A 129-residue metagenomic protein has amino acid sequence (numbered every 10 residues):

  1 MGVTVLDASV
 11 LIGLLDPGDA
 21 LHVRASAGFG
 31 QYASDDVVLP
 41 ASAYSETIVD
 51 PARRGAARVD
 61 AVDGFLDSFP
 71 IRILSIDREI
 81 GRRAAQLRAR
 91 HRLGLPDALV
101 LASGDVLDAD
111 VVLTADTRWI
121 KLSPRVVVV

Functional and structural regions predicted by a protein language model:
M1-L39, P51-G64, T117, K121 (+1 more regions): Short, well-structured N-terminal submotif of metal-dependent ribonuclease cores
V10, A43, I80, L99-V100 (+1 more regions): Alpha-helix capping/helix-boundary segments
I12-L14, E46-V49, R83-A84: A short acidic, helix-capping loop that chelates divalent metal ions and anchors anionic groups
P17, D67-R90: Acidic catalytic patch
A33-V37, P70-R72, D108-V111: Short active-site oxyanion
T47, L95-V111: Acidic, metal-associated active-site segment
V126: C-terminal binding/interaction regions
